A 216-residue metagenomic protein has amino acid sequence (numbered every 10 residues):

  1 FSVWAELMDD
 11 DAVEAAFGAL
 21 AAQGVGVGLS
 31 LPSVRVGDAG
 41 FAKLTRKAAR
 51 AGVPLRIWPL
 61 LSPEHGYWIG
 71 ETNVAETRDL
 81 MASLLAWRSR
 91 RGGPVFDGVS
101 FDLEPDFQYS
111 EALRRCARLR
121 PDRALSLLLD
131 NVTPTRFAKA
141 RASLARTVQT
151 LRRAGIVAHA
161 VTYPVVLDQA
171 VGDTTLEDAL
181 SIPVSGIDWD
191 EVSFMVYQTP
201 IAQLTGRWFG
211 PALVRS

Functional and structural regions predicted by a protein language model:
F1-E6, R56-W58, D130-E177: Aromatic-lined carbohydrate-recognition surfaces of secreted/lumenal glycan-active proteins
F1-V13, G28-F41, P63-A75, Q108 (+2 more regions): Acidic-and-aromatic substrate-binding clefts and catalytic sites of carbohydrate-active enzymes
S2, G24-G28, G52-W58, F96-S100 (+2 more regions): Structural preference for beta-strand elements that scaffold enzyme active sites
E6-V36, R91-V99, I187-V192: Catalytic domains of carbohydrate-active enzymes, especially glycoside hydrolases
G28, L84-P134: Active-site groove signature of glycoside hydrolases
G40-A49, P54-R91: Active-site-adjacent "subsite" loops/lids of carbohydrate-active enzymes
E71-L103, T175-D188: An active-site-proximal structural segment forming one wall of the substrate-binding cleft that immediately precedes
P134-H159, A179-P183, I187-S216: Glycoside hydrolase catalytic-domain groove-lining segments
